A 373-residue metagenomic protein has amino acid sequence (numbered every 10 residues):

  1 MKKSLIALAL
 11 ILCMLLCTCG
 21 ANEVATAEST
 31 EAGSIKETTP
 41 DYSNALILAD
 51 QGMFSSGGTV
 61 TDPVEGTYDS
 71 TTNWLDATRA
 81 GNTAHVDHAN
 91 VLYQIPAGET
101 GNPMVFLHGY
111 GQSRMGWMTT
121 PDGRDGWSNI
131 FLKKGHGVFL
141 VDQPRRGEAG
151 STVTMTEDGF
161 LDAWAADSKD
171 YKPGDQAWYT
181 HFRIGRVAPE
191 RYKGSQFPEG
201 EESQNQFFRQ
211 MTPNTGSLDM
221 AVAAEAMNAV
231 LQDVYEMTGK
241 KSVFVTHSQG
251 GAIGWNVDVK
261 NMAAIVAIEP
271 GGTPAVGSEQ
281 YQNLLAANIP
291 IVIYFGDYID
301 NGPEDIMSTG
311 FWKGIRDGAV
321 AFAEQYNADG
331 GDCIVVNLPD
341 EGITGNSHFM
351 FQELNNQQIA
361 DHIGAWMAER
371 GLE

Functional and structural regions predicted by a protein language model:
G33-E99: N-terminal cap/lid segment of alpha/beta-hydrolase-fold proteins
G101-G109: Short beta-strand element of the alpha/beta-hydrolase
H108-T120, G271: Active-site glycine-rich loops that stabilize anionic/oxyanionic intermediates across multiple enzyme folds
R124-A149: Conserved alpha/beta-hydrolase
A221-S242: Conserved acidic catalytic loop of the alpha/beta-hydrolase fold
V245-G254: Gly/Ala-rich beta-loop-alpha elbow adjacent to hydrolase catalytic centers
A267-L338: The feature captures the conserved acid-bearing segment of alpha/beta-hydrolase catalytic domains
G345, F349-E373: Catalytic active-site module of serine/aspartate enzymes centered on a nucleophile-bearing elbow/loop
